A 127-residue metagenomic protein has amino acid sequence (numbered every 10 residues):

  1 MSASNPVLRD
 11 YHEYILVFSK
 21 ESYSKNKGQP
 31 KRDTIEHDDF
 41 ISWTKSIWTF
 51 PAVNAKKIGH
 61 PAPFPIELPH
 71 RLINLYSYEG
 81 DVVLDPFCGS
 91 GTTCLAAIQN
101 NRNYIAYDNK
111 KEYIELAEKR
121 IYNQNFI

Functional and structural regions predicted by a protein language model:
M1-E115, Y122: Core catalytic lobe of class I
F126-I127: Conserved SAM-binding strand-loop segment of SAM-dependent methyltransferases
